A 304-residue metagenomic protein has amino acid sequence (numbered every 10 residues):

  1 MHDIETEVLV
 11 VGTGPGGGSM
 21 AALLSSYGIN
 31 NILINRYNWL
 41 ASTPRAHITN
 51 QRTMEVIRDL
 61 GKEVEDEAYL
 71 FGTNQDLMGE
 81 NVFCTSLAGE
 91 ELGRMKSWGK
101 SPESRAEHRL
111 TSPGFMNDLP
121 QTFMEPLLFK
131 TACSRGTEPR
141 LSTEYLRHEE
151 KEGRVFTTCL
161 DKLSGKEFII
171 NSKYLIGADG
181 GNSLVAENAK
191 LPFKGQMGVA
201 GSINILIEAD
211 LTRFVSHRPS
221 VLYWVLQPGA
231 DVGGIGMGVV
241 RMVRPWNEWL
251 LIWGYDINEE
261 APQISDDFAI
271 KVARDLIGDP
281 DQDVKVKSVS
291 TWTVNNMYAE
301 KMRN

Functional and structural regions predicted by a protein language model:
H2-G16: Beta1/beta-strand and adjacent pyrophosphate-binding region of the FAD-binding site in flavoprotein oxidoreductases
I4-T6, S164-Y174, A178: Core beta-strand elements of the Rossmann-like FAD/NAD(P) dinucleotide-binding domain in flavoenzyme oxidoreductases
L23-A46: Glycine-rich FAD pyrophosphate-binding loop
S42-C133, S202, D231-G233, V243: Active-site-adjacent segment of FAD-dependent monooxygenases/related oxidoreductases
K62, K130, Y174, A178-E300: Conserved FAD-binding catalytic core of PHBH/FMO-like flavoproteins
C133-Y145, D283: A conserved beta-strand/loop element that lines the FAD pocket in flavoprotein oxidoreductases
L141-F156: A conserved short coil-to-beta-strand element within the FAD-binding core of flavoproteins
R303-N304: Short FAD-binding loop at a beta-strand-to-alpha-helix junction that anchors the flavin cofactor in diverse
